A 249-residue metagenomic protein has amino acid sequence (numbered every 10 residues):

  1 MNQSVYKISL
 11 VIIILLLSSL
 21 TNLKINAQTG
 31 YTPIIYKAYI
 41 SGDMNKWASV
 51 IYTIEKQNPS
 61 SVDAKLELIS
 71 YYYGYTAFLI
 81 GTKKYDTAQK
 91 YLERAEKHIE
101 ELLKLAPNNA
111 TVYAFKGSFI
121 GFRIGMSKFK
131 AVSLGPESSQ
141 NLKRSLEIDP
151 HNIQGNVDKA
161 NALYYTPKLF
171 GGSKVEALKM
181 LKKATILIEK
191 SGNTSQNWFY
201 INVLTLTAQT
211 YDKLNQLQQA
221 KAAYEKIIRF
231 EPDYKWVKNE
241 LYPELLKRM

Functional and structural regions predicted by a protein language model:
K24-T82: N-terminal leader/linker segments that initiate helical-solenoid repeat arrays
K37, Y71, F78, F119 (+4 more regions): Residue-level signature for tetratricopeptide repeat
T53-E67, I99-T111, R144-H151, T185-N197: Flexible helix-coil transition and linker loops at the boundaries of alpha-helical arrays
